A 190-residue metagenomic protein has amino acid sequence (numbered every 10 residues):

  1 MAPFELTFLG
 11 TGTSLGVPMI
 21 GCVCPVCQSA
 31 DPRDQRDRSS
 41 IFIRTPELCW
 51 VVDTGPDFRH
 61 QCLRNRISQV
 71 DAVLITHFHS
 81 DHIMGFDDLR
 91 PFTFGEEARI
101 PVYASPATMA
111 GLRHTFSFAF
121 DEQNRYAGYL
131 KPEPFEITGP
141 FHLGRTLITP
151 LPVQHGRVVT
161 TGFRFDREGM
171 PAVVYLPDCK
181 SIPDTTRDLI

Functional and structural regions predicted by a protein language model:
M1-L176, K180-D188: Binuclear metal-dependent hydrolase catalytic cores
